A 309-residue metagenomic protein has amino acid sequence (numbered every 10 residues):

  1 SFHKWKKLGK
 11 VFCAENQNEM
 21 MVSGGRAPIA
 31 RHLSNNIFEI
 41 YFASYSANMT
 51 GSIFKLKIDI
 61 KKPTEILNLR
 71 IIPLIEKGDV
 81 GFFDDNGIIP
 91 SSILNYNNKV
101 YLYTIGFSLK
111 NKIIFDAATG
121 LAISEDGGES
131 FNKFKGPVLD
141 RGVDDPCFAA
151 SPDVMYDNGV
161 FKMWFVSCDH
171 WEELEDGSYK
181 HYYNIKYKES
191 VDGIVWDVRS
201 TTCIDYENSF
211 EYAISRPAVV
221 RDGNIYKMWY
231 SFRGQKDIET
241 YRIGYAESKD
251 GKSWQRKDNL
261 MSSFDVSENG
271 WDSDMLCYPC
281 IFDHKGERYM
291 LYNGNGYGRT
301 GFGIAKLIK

Functional and structural regions predicted by a protein language model:
S1-N86, L94-A150, M155-Y212, V220-D272 (+1 more regions): Beta-rich carbohydrate-recognition and catalytic domains
S215: Predominantly extracellular/luminal carbohydrate-interaction, adhesion, and secreted-enzyme modules that are
C277-C280: C-terminal structured domain segments
